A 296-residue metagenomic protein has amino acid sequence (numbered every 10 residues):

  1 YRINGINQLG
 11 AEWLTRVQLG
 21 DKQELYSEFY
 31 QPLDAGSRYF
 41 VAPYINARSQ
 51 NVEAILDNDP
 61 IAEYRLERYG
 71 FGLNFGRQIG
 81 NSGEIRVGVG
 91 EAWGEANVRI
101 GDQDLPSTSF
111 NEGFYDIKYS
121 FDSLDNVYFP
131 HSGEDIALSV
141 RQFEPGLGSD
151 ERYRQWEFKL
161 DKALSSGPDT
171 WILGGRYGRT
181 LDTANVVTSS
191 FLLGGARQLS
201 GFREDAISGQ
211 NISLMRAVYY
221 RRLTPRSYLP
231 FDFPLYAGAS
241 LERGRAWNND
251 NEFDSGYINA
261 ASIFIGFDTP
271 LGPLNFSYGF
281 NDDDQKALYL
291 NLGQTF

Functional and structural regions predicted by a protein language model:
Y1-I117, F191-L193, R197, P273-F296: Gram-negative/organellar outer-membrane beta-barrel architecture
R2, S120-S123, A260-A261: Short amphipathic beta-strand starts and helix->beta connectors
Q8, G36-S37, L164-D169, F267: Secondary-structure transition/capping motifs at alpha-helix termini and the adjoining loop/turn into the next element
W13-L19, P43-S49, V87-W93, E134-Q142 (+5 more regions): Transmembrane beta-barrel strands of outer-membrane/channel proteins
R65, S109, P130, F231 (+2 more regions): A generic structural micro-feature
D104-L105, E112-L235, A239-L241, W247-N249 (+2 more regions): C-terminal outer-membrane beta-barrel translocator/porin domains of Gram-negative envelope proteins and their
A246-N248, E252-G256, A260-A261: C-terminal soluble interaction/assembly domains
S262-G266: ATP phosphate-binding glycine-rich loop and adjacent ATP-lid/helix-beta elements within ATP-binding kinase/ATPase
